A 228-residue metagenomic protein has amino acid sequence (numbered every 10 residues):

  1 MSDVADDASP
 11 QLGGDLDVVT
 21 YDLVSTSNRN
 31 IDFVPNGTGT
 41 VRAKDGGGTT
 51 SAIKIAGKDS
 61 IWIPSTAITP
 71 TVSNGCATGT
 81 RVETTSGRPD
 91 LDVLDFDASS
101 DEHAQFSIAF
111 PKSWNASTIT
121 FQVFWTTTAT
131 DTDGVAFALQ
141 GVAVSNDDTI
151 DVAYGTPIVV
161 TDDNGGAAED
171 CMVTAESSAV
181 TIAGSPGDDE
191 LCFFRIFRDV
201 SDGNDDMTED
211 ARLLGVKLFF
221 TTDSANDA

Functional and structural regions predicted by a protein language model:
M1-G39, D45-G46: Register-specific beta-strand positions within repetitive beta-rich fiber domains
D45-S99: N-terminal leader/pro-regions and domain N-caps
D97-S113, T118: Short beta-strands within extracellular/lumenal beta-sheet-rich domains
K112-A116, T126-G134, S145-D147, G203-N204: Extended, low-complexity, turn-rich repeat/linker tracts enriched in Gly/Pro/Ser/Thr and Asp/Glu that occur
D131-A138, T208-L213: Short coil-to-beta strand junction motifs in C2/discoidin
T149-S185: Extracellular carbohydrate recognition and processing domains and analogous Trp-centered ligand-binding platforms
G184-S201: Noncatalytic modules at the cell exterior or secretory-pathway interfaces, chiefly beta-strand-rich lectin/adhesion
D199-A228: Proprotein-processing/basic-patch segments
